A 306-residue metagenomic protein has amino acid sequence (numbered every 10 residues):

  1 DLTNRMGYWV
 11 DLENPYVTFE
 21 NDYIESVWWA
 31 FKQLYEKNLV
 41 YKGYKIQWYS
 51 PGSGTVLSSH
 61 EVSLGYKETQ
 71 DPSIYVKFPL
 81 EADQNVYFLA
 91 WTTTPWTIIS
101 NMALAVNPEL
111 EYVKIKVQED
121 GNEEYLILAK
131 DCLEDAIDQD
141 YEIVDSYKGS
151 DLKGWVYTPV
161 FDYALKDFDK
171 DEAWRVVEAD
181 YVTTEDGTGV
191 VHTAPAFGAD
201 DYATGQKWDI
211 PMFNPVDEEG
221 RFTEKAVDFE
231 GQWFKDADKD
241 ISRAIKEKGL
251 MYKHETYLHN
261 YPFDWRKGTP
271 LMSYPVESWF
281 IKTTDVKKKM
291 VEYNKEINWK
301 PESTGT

Functional and structural regions predicted by a protein language model:
D1-I99, E119, G154, Y181 (+1 more regions): Residue patterns forming the tRNA-binding/recognition surfaces of aminoacyl-tRNA synthetases and related DALR
Q33, L104-P108: Phosphate-backbone binding and catalysis cores of DNA-processing enzymes
S63-Y66, A103-L104, S146: A generic local secondary-structure boundary/capping motif
S100-M102, L110-D217, E302: Catalytic alpha/beta core of large soluble enzyme barrels
